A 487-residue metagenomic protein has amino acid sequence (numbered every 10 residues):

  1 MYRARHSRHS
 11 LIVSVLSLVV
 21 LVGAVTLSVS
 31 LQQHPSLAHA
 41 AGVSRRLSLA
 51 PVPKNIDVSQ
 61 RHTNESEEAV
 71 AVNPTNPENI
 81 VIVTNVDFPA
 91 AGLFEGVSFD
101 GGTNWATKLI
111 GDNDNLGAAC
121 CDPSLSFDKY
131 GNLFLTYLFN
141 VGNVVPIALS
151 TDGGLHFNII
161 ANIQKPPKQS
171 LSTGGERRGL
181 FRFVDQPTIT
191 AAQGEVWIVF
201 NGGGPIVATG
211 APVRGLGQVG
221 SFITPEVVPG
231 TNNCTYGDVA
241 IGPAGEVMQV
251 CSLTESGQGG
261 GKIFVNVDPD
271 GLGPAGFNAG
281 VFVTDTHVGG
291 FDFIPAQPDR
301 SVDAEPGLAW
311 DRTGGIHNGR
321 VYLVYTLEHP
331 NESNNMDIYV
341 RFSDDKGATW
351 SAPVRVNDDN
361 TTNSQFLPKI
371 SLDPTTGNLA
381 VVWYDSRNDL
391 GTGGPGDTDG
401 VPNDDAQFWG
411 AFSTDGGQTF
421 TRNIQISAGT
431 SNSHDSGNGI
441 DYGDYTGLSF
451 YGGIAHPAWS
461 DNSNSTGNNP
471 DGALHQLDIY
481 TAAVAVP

Functional and structural regions predicted by a protein language model:
M1, L21, P35-A38: Short, intrinsically disordered, low-complexity terminal segments
M1-H9: N-terminal secretory signal peptides that target proteins for export/translocation
H6, T26, A40-G42: Short stretches within intrinsically disordered, low-complexity N-terminal or propeptide regions
S7, Q33-H34: Intrinsic disorder/low-complexity segments enriched in polar/small residues
S14-S28: Bacterial N-terminal signal peptides
H34-P487: C-terminal PAP-associated
